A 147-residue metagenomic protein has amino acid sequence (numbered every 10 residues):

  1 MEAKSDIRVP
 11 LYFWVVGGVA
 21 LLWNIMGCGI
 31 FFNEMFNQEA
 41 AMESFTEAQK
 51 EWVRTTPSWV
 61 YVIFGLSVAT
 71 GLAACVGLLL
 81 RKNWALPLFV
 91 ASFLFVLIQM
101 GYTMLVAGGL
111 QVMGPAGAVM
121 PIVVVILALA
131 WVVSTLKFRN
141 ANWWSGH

Functional and structural regions predicted by a protein language model:
M1-H147: Topology signature of small-to-medium multi-pass alpha-helical membrane proteins
